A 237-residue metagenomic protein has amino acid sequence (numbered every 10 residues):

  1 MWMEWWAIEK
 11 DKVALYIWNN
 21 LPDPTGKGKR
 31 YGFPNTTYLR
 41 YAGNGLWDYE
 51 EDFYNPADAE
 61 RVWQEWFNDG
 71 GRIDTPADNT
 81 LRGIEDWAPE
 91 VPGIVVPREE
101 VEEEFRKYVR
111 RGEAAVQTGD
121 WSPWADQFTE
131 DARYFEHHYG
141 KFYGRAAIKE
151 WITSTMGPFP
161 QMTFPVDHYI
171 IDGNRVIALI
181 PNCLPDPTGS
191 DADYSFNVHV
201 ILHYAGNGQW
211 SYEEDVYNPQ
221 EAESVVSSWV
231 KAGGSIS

Functional and structural regions predicted by a protein language model:
M1-A7, N20, P34-R40, E51 (+4 more regions): Hydrophobic/aromatic beta-strand elements that line small-molecule binding cavities or substrate pockets in beta-rich
M1-V13, W121-R175: A solvent-exposed, acidic/Ser-Thr-rich amphipathic alpha-helical stretch
E4-G26, I170-G189: Mid-chain, well-packed structural core segment of small domains
L15, L39, G45, E50 (+10 more regions): Hydrophobic pocket/interface hotspot
L15-N19, Y54, V109-G112, V116 (+5 more regions): Hydrophobic alpha-helical core bundles mediating ligand binding, dimerization, or RNAP-core interactions
L21-G32, G157-Q161, L184-S195: Short, cysteine-centered beta-strand-loop-beta hairpins and adjacent loop/turn segments enriched in charged/polar
T36-G71, N197-W229: Short beta-strand edge/turn micro-motifs at domain boundaries
D69-D126, E130, A232-S237: Short, low-complexity N-terminal intrinsically disordered segments enriched in polar/charged residues
